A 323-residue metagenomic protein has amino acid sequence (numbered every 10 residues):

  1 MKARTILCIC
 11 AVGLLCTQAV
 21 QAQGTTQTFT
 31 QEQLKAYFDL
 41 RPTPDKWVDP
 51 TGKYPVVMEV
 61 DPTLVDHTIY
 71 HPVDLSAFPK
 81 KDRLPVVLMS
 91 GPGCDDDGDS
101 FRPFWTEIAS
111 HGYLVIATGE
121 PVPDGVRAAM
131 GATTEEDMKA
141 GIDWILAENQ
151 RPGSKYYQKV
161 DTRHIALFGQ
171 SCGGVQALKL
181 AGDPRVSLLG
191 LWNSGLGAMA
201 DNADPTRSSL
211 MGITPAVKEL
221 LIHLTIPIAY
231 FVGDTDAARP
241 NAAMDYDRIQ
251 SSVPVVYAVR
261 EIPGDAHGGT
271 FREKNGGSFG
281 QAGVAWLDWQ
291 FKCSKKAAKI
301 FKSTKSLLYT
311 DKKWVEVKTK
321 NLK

Functional and structural regions predicted by a protein language model:
G24-D82: N-terminal cap/lid segment of alpha/beta-hydrolase-fold proteins
S76-R83, R127-V175: Gly/Ser-rich "nucleophile elbow"/oxyanion-hole loop immediately N-terminal to the catalytic nucleophile in hydrolases
K81-P92: Short beta-strand element of the alpha/beta-hydrolase
C94-F104, V122-A140: Catalytic nucleophile-loop/oxyanion-hole region of alpha/beta-hydrolase and closely related hydrolase-like folds
D99-A117: Short amphipathic alpha-helix adjacent to the substrate-entry channel of hydrolases
Q176-L180: Hydrolases whose catalytic domains are alpha/beta-hydrolase-1, hotdog thioesterase, or metallo-beta-lactamase-like
S187-G264, R272: The feature captures the conserved acid-bearing segment of alpha/beta-hydrolase catalytic domains
P263-A266, F271-K323: Alpha/beta-hydrolase-fold serine-hydrolase catalytic core, especially in secreted/extracellular enzymes
